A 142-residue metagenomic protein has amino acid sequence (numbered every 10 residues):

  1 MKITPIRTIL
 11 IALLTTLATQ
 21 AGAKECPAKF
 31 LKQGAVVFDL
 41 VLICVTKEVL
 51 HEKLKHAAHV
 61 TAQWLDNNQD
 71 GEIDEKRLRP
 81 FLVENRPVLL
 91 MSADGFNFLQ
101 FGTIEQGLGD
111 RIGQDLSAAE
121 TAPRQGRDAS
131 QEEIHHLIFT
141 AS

Functional and structural regions predicted by a protein language model:
M1-I9: Bacterial N-terminal signal peptides that target proteins for export
T15, A35, F81-V83: A generic structural signal for short, solvent-exposed coil/turn residues that cap or connect secondary-structure
T16-Q20: N-terminal signal peptide c-region/cleavage motif recognized by signal peptidases
G22-D39: N-terminal low-complexity, Pro/Thr/Ser-rich intrinsically disordered segments that act as propeptides or flexible
P27, D39-S142: Acidic/His-rich structured neighborhood in mature extracellular/periplasmic domains
